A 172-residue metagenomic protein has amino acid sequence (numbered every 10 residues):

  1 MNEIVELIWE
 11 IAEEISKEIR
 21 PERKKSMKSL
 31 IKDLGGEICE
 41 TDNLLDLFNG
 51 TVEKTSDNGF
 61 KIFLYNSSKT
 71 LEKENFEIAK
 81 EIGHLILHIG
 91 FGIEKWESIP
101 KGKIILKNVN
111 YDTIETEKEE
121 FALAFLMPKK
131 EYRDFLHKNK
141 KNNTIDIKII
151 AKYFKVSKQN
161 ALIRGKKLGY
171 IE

Functional and structural regions predicted by a protein language model:
M1-E172: Active-site hotspot residues in diverse enzymes, especially metal/ion-binding acidic/histidine motifs
